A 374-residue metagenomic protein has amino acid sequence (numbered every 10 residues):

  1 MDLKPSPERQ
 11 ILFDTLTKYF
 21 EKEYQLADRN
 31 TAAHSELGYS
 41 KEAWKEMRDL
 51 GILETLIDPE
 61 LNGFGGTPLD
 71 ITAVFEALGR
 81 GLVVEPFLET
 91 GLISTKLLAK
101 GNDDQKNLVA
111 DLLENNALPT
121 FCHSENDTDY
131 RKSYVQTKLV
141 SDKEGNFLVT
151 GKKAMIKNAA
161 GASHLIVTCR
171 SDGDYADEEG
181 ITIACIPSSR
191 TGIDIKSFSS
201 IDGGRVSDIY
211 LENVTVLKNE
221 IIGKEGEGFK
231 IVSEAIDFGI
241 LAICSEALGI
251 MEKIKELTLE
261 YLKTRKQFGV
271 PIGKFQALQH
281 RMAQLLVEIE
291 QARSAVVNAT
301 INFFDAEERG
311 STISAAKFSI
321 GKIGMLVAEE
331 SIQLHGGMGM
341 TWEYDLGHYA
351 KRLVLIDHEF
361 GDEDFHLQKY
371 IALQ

Functional and structural regions predicted by a protein language model:
M1-E85, G101-D104, N115-N116, S141-F147 (+1 more regions): Alpha-helical interface subdomain recognition
G65-V74, Y130-V135, I186, Y210 (+2 more regions): Structural signature of FAD isoalloxazine-binding scaffolds in flavoprotein oxidoreductases
V109-A110, D127, Q136-K138, K153-K157 (+2 more regions): A generic local secondary-structure boundary/capping motif
N115-E125: A short, Trp-centered hydrophobic/proline-enriched beta-strand micro-motif
A117, S133-V135, K143, G161-S163 (+7 more regions): A generic structural signal for well-ordered coil/turn residues at beta-strand boundaries that shape enzyme active-site
T120, Q136-K138, H164-T168, D172 (+2 more regions): Conserved hydrophobic/aromatic beta-strand scaffold that supports enzyme active sites
Y134-V140, I156, P187-K218, K224: Flexible, small-/acidic-enriched active-site or ligand-binding loops
N146, T150-I193: A short core secondary-structure module
